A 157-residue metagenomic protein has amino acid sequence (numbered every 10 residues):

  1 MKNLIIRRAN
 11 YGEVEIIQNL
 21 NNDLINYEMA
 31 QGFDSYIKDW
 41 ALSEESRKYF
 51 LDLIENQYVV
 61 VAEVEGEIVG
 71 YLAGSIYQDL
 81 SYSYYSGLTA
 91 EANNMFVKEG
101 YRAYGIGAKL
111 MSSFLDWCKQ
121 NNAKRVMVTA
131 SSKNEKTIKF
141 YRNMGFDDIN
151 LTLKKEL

Functional and structural regions predicted by a protein language model:
M1-E15: Conserved N-terminal entry element of GNAT/NAT acetyltransferase domains
I25-Y49: Conserved GNAT-fold acetyl-CoA-binding loop/helix
K48-V61, E91: A short helix-loop-beta-strand connector motif used in the catalytic cores of GNAT acetyltransferases and, in some
V61, E67-I76, F96: Conserved beta-strand in the GNAT
Y85-E99, K154: Conserved acetyl-CoA binding element of GNAT-fold acetyltransferases
N94-V97, A103-D116, K139, N143: Conserved acetyl-CoA-binding loop-helix of GNAT-fold acetyltransferases
C118-T129: Conserved GNAT acetyl-CoA-binding A-motif
M127-T137, K154-L157: Conserved beta-strand-loop-alpha-helix junction that forms the acyl-donor binding cleft
